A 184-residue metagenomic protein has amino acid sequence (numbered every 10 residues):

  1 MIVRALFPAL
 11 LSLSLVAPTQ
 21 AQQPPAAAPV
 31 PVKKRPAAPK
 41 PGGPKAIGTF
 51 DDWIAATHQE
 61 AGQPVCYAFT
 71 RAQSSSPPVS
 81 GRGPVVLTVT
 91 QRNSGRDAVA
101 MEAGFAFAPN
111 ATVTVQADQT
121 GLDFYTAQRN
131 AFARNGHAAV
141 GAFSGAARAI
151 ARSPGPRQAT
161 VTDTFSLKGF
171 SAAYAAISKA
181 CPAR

Functional and structural regions predicted by a protein language model:
M1-Q22: Sec-dependent N-terminal signal peptides
I2-V3, Q22-R184: A generic "folded-domain core" signal
